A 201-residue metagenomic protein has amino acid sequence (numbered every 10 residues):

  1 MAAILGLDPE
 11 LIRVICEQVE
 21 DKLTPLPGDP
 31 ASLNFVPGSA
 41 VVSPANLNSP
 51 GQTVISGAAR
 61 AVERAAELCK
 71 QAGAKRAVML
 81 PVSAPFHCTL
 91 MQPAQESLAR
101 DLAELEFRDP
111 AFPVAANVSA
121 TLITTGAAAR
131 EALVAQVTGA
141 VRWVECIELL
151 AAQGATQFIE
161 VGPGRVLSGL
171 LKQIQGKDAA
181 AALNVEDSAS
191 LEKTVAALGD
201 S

Functional and structural regions predicted by a protein language model:
M1-A140: Alpha/beta catalytic cores of group-transfer enzymes, especially the acyltransferase/condensing modules of polyketide
A103-S201: Acyltransferase/transacylase module recognition
